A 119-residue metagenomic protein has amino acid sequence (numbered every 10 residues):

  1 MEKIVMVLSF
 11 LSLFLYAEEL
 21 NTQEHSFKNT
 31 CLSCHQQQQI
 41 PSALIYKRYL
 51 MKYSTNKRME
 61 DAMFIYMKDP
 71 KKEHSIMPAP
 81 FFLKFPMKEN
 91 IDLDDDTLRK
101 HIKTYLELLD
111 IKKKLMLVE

Functional and structural regions predicted by a protein language model:
E2-L8: Sec-dependent signal peptide recognition, specifically the positively charged N-region followed immediately by
S12-F27: Electrostatic cytochrome c docking/interface patches
Q23, F27, M59-M63, T97-H101: Stable alpha-helical elements in mature extracytoplasmic
F27-Q38, Y105: The canonical Cys-X-X-Cys-His
Q36-K68: Gly/Gly-Pro-rich "capping" loops immediately C-terminal to redox-active cysteine motifs in periplasmic/lumenal
S42-M51, D69-H101, L117: Axial heme c-ligation environment in periplasmic c-type cytochrome domains
K68-K72, L106-D110, K114: Sec-exported extracytoplasmic/periplasmic mature domains
